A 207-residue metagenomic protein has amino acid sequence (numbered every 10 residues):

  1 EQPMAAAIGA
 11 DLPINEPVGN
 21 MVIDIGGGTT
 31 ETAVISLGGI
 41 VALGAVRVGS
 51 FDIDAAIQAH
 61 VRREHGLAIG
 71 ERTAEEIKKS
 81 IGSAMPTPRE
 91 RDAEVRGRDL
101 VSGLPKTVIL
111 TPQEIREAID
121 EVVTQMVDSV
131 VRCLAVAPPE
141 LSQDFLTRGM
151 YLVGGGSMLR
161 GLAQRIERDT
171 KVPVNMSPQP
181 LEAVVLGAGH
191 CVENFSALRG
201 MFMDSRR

Functional and structural regions predicted by a protein language model:
E1-I23, G189-E193: Conserved phosphate-binding catalytic cores of ATP/NTP-utilizing and phosphoryl-transfer enzymes
P3, A118-L146, C191-N194: Phosphate/ATP-binding catalytic cores across multiple sugar-kinase/actin-like superfamilies, primarily ASKHA
A10-I14, V22-I25, L141-D144, Y151-G154: Replace "in large, NTP-powered and nucleic-acid-processing enzymes" with "in large, NTP-powered factors and other
V22-T29, I35-G39, G49-F51, V130 (+2 more regions): A short acidic Gly-Thr/Ser loop motif
L37-D120, A135, F145: Phosphate-binding glycine-rich/basic clefts of nucleotide- and phosphate-handling proteins, predominantly
G70, R89, H190-R207: Acidic, glycine/GT-rich loop-and beta-edge segments that sit at the periphery of enzyme/chaperone cores
P86, S142-I166: Glycine-rich phosphate-binding loops at beta-strand->alpha-helix junctions
Q164-H190, L198, S205: Conserved phosphate-binding/catalytic loops in two-lobed NTP-binding clefts
